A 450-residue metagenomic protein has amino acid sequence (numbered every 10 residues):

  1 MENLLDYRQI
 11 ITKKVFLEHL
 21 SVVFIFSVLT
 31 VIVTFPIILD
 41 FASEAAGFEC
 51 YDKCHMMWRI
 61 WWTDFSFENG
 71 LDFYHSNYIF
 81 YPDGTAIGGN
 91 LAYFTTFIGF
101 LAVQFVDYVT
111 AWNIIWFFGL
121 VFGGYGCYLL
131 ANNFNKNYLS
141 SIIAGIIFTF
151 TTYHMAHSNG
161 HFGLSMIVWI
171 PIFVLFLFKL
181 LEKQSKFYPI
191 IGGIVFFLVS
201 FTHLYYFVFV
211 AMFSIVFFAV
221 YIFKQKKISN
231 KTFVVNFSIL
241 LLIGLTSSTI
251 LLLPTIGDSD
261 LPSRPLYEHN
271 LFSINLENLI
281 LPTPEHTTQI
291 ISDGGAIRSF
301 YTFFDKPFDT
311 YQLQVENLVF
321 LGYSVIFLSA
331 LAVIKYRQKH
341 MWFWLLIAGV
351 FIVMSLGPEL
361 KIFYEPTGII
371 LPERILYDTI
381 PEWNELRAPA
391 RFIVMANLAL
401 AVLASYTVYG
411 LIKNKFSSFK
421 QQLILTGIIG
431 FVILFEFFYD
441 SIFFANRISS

Functional and structural regions predicted by a protein language model:
M1-I37, T232-L242, K339-A348, L423-G427: Start-transfer (signal-anchor) and selected internal transmembrane alpha helices of multi-pass inner/ER membrane
K13-V15, Q225-F237, L328-L371, N414-L423: Membrane-interface helix-loop-helix junctions at transmembrane boundaries of multi-pass membrane enzymes, predominantly
E18-Y51, W58, W62, L240-S259 (+2 more regions): Transmembrane signal-anchor helices characteristic of membrane glycosylation enzymes that use polyprenol
F26-L29, I115-F134, Y138-I222, L240-L251 (+1 more regions): Membrane-embedded helix bundles of polyisoprenyl
L29-G123, T149-I167, F272-Q312, E359-I380 (+1 more regions): Membrane-interface coil-to-helix junctions
V103-Q104, I114-C127, Y323-I326, N397-A401: Transmembrane alpha-helical segments of multi-pass membrane glycosylation machinery that act on lipid-linked glycans
F272, Q422-S450: Extracytoplasmic
G368-G410: Hydrophobic/aromatic-rich transmembrane helices and adjacent perimembrane loops
